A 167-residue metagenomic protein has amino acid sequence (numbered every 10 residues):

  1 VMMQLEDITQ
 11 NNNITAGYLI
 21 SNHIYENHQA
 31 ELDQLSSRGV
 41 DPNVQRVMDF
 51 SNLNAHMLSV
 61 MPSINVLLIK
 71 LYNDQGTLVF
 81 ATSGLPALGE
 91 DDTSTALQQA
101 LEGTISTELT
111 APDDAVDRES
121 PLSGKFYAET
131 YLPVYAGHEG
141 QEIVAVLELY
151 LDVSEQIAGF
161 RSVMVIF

Functional and structural regions predicted by a protein language model:
V1-I14: N-terminal membrane-insertion alpha helix
N13-N52, D74-V79: Extracellular/periplasmic ligand-binding regions of membrane signal-transduction receptors
L19, L58-L78, I105: Short N-terminal helix-loop-first-beta-strand/juxtamembrane motif that initiates sensory/input modules
H23, N54-S63, A96-A100: Amphipathic alpha-helical regulatory segments at dimerization interfaces that relay allosteric signals between sensory
R46-F50, S83-K125: Extracytoplasmic/periplasmic sensor domains and loops in membrane signaling proteins
A81, V146: Short glycine-/small-residue motifs
P112-V116, Y135-A136, E148-V165: Helix-start (N-cap) segments at beta->loop->alpha junctions that couple sensory/regulatory domains to adjoining helices
E129-Q141: A short, hydrophobic, proline-anchored segment that marks a local hinge/packing element in signaling and regulatory
